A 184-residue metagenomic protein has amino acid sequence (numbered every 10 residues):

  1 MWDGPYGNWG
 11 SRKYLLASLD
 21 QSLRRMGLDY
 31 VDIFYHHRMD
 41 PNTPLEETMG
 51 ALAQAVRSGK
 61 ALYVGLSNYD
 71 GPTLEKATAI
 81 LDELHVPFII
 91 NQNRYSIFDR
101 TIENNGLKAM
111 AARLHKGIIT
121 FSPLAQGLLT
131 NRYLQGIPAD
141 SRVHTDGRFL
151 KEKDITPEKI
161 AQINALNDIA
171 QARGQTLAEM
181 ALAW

Functional and structural regions predicted by a protein language model:
M1, D29, R57: N-terminal binding-site loop/beta-alpha segment at the start of enzyme catalytic domains that lines or forms
M1-L16, H37-T43: Active-site mouth loops of central-metabolism enzymes
D3-G7, I33, G147-K151: Short amphipathic alpha-helical segments at helix-loop
G10-M26, L74-T78: Short, acidic/polar
K13, D29-D32, E46, A178: Residues in well-ordered alpha-helical elements
L23-T43: Active-site groove signature of glycoside hydrolases
T43-W184: Beta/alpha (TIM)-barrel catalytic core signal, keyed to glycine-rich beta->alpha loops juxtaposed to Asp/Glu that bind
